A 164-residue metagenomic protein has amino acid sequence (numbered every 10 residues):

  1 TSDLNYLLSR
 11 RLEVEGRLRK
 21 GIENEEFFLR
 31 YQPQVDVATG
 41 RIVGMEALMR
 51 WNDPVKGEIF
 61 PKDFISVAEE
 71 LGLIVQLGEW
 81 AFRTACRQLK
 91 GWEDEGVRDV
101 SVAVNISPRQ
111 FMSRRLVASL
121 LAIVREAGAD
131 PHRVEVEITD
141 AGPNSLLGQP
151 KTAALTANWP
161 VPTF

Functional and structural regions predicted by a protein language model:
S2-A129, A141: Bacterial c-di-GMP phosphodiesterase EAL domain
S101, A118-F164: The catalytic core of metal-dependent phosphodiesterases that act on cyclic dinucleotides
